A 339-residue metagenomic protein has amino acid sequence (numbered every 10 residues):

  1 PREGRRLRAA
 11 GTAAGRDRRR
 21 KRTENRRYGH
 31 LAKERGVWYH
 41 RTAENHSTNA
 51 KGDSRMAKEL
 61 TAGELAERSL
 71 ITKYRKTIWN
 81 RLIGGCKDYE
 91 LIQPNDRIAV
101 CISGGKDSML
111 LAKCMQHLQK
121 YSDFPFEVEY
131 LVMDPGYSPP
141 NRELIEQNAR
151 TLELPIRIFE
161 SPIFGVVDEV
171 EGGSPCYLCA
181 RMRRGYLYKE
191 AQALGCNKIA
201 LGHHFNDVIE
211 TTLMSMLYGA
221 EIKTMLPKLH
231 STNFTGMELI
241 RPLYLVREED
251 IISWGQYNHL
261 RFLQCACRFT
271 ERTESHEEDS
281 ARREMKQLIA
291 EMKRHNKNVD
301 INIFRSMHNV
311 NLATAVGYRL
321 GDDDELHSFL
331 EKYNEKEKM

Functional and structural regions predicted by a protein language model:
P1-E34, W38: Nucleotidyltransferase catalytic core that binds NTPs
R8, V132-P139, R268-S275: Short histidine/acidic/glycine/proline-rich micro-motifs that form metal- and phosphate-coordinating active-site loops
K21, L152-E153, T235, N258: Short, structured coil segments at secondary-structure junctions
R26-G29, E129-L131, P155-F159, I240 (+1 more regions): General small-molecule cofactor/ligand-binding pocket signal
H30-R55: Short, Lys/Arg-enriched N-terminal segments with co-localized hydrophobic residues within the first ~10-30 amino acids
R55-M214, Y218-I222, L226, E249-Y257 (+1 more regions): ATP-dependent adenylation/nucleotidyltransferase module used to activate substrates
E127-V128, D207-L288: Catalytic subdomain that performs nucleotidyl-dependent activation
L260-M339: The feature marks non-catalytic terminal segments
